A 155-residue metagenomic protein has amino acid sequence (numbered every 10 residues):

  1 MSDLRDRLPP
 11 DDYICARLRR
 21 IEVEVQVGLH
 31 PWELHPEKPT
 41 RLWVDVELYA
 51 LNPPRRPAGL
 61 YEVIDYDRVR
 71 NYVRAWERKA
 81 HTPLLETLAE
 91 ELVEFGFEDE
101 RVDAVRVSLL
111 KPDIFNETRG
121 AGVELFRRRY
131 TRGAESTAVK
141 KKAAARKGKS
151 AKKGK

Functional and structural regions predicted by a protein language model:
M1-K155: N-terminal, polar/charged subdomain of small-to-medium soluble alpha/beta proteins
